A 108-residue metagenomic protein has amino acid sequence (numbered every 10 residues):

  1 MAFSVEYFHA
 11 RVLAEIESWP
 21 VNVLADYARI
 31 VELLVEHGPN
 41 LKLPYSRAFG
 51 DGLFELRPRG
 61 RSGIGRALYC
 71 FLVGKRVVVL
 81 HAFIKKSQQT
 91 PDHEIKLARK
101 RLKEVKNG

Functional and structural regions predicted by a protein language model:
M1-I64, V73-R76, I84-G108: Basic, Lys/Arg-enriched alpha-helical interface segments
L68: Short, surface-exposed charged micro-motifs
L80: ATP-dependent carboxylate-activation loops
